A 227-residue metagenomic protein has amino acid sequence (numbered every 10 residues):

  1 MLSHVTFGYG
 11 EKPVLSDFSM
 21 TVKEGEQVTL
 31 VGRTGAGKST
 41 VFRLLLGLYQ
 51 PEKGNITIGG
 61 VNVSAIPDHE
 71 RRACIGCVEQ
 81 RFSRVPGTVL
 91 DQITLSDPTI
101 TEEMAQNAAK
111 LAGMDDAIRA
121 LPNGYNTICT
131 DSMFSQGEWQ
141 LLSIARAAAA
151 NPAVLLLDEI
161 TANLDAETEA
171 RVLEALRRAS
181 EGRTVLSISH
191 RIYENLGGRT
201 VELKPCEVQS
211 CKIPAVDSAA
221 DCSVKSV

Functional and structural regions predicted by a protein language model:
L2-V5, P13-K23, V28, G54 (+1 more regions): Conserved beta-strand
R33-A36: Walker A (P-loop) phosphate-binding loop of ABC-type ATPase nucleotide-binding domains
L46: Helix-to-loop junction immediately C-terminal to a conserved catalytic motif
Q50-E70: ABC ATPase NBD Q-loop/coupling interface
T57, R72, L90-C129, L173-E174 (+1 more regions): ABC ATPase nucleotide-binding domain helical subdomain, centered on the C-loop/LSGGQ "ABC signature"
L155-D158: Catalytic Walker B motif of ABC-type/P-loop ATPase nucleotide-binding domains
A175-S187, Y193-N195: Conserved catalytic loops of ABC-family nucleotide-binding domains
